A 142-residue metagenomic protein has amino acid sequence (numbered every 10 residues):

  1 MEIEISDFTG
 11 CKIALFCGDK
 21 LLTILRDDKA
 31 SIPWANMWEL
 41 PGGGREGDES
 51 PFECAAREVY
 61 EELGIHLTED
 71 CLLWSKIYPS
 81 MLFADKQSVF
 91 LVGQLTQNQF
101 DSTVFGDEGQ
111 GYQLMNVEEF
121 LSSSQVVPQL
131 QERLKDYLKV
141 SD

Functional and structural regions predicted by a protein language model:
M1-E39, L67: N-terminal strand-loop-strand
G44-E69, K76-R133: Unchanged
R133-V140: C-terminal alpha-helix
